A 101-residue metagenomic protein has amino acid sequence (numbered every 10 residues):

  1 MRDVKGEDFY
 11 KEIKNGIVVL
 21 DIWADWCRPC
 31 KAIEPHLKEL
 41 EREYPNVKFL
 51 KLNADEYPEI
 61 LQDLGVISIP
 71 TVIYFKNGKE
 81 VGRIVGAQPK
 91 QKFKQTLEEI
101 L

Functional and structural regions predicted by a protein language model:
M1-G16: N-terminal leader/targeting and pre-domain segments
K5, N53-D55: Conserved acidic residues
I13-D25: Short active-site neighborhood of thiol/selenol oxidoreductases, capturing the structured segment around
C27-C30, V72: The canonical Cys-X-X-Cys-His
P29-Y44: Typically the conserved alpha-helix immediately C-terminal to a functionally engaged Cys/Sec in thioredoxin-like
P58, L64-I73: Structural micro-motif
Y74-L101: Non-catalytic, surface beta->alpha helical segment in thiol-disulfide oxidoreductase systems
